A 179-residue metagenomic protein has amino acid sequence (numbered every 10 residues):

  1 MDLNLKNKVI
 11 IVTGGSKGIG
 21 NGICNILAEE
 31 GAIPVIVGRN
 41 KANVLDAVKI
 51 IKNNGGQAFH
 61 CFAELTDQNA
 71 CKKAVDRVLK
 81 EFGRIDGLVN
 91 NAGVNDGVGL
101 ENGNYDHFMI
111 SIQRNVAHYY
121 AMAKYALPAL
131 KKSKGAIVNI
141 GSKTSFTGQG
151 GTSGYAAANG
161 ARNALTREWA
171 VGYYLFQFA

Functional and structural regions predicted by a protein language model:
S16-G18, N40: Conserved glycine-rich cofactor-binding loop
E30-D46: Conserved glycine-rich Rossmann-like NAD(P)H-binding loop of the short-chain dehydrogenase/reductase
G99-I112: Substrate-binding pocket helix/loop in short-chain dehydrogenase/reductase
E101, T147-S153, L175: Active-site loop immediately N-terminal to the catalytic Tyr-X3-Lys motif of short-chain dehydrogenase/reductase
A123, A158: Active-site helix of classical SDR
P128, V171-G172: Alpha-helical segment proximal to the catalytic Tyr-Lys
S142: Residue(s) in the substrate-gating loop at a strand-loop-helix junction that position the organic substrate next
